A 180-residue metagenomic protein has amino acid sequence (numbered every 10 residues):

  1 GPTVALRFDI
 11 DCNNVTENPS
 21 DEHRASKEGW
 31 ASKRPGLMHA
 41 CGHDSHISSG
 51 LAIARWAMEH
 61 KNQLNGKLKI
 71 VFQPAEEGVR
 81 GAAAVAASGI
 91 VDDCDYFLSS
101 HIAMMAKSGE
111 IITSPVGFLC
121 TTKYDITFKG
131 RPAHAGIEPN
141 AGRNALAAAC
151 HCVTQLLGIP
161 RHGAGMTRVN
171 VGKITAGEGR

Functional and structural regions predicted by a protein language model:
I10: Glycine-rich nucleotide/cofactor/substrate-binding loop typically near the N-terminus or early in the first domain
N13-V15, S20-M38, D44-S45, N62-R180: Histidine/acidic-residue-rich, glycine-tolerant segments that coordinate divalent metal ions
H46-G50: Alpha-helical transmembrane segments that form the membrane-embedded catalytic/substrate-binding core of multi-pass
A52-N65: Flexible, small-residue-rich helix->loop connector segments that border functional cores
